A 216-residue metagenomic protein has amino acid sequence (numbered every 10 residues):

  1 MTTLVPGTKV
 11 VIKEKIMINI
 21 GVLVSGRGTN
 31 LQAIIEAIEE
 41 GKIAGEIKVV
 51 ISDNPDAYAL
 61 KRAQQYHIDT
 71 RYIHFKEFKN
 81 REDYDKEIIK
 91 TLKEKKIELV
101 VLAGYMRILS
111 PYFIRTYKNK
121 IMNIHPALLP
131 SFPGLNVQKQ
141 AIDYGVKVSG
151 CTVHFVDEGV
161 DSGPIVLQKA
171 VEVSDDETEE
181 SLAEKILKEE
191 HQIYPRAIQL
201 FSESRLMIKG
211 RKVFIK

Functional and structural regions predicted by a protein language model:
M1-V11: Intrinsically disordered, low-complexity segments enriched in serine/proline and basic residues
E14-Y58: N-terminal Rossmann-like dinucleotide-binding module
T29, A44-I47, I51-K95: N-terminal glycine-/serine-/threonine-rich beta1-alpha1-beta2 phosphate-ribose binding loop of Rossmann-like
T29-Q32, A57-K61, P111, R115 (+1 more regions): Alpha-helical elements of the RecA-like P-loop NTPase motor core of helicases
Q32, I208-K216: Short, basic/aromatic-enriched C-terminal tail that caps enzymatic domains
A37, A103-R211: Donor/substrate-binding cores of folate-linked one-carbon enzymes
H67-D69, I97, N119, V146: Short glycine/serine/threonine/alanine-rich loop segments
V100: Structured binding elements
